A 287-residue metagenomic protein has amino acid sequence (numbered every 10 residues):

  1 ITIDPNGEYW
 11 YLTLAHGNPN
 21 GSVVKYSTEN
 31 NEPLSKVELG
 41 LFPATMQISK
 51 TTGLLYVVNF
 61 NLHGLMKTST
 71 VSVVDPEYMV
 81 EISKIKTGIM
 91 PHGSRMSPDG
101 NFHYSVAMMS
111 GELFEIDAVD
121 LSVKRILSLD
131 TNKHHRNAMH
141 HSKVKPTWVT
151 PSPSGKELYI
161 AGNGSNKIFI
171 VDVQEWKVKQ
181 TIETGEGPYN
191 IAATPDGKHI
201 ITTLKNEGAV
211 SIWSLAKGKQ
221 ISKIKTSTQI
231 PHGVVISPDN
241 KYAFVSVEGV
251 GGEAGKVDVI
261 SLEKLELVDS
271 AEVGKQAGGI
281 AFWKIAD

Functional and structural regions predicted by a protein language model:
I1-D287: Predominantly soluble domains enriched in secretory-pathway, periplasmic, or organellar proteins
